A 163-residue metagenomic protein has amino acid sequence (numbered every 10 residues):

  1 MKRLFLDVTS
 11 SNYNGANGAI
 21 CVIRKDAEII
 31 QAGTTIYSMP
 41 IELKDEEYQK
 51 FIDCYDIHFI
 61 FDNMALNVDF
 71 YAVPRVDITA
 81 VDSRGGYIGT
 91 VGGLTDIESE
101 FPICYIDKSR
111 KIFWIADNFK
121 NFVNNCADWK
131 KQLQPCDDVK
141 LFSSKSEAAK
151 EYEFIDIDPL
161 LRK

Functional and structural regions predicted by a protein language model:
M1-D96, F154-K163: A surface-exposed partner-binding patch
I52, K120-V123, S143: Residue-level detector of alpha-helical secondary structure
M64-N67, I103, D107-R110, K145: Short, flexible coil/linker segments at or flanking structured domains
R84-G89, S109-D117, A148: Short, surface-exposed beta-strand/loop "edge" segments at domain boundaries and coil↔beta transitions
I97-F101: A short, compositionally biased
P102-D137: Compact, glycine/acidic-enriched structural inserts
A127-K163: Acidic, proline/glycine-rich low-complexity IDRs
